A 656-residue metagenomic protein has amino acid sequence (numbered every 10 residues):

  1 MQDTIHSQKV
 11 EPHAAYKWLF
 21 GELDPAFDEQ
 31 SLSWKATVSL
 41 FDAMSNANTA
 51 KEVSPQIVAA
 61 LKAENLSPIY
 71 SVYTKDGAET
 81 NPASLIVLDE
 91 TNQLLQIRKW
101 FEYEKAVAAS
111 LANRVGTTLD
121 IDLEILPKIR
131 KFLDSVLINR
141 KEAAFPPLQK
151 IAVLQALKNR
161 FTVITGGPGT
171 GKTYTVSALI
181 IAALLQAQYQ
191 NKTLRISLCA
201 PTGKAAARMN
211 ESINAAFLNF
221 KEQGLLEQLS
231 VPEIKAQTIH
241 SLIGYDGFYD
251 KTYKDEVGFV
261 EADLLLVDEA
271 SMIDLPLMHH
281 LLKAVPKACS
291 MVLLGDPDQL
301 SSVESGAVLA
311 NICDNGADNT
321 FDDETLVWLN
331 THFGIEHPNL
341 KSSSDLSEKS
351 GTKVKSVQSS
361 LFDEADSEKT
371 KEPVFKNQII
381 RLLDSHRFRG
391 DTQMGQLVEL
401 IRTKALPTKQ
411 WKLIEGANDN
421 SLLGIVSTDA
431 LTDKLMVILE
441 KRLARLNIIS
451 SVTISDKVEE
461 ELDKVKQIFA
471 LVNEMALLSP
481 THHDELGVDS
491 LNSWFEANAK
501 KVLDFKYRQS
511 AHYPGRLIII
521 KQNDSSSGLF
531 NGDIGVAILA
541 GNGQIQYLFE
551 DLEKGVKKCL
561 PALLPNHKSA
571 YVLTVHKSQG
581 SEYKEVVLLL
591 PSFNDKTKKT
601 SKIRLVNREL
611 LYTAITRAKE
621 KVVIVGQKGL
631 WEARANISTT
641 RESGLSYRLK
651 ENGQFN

Functional and structural regions predicted by a protein language model:
Y73, G77-I125: Interdomain "pre-motor" coupling segment immediately N-terminal to P-loop NTPase/helicase cores
K141-K158: N-terminal pre-P-loop "Q-motif" helix
K172: Conserved lysine of the Walker
T175, L179: Hydrophobic positions on the alpha1 helix immediately C-terminal to the Walker A/P-loop
I196, A200-E261: Inter-Walker segment of RecA-like/P-loop motor cores
Q237-V285, Y571-H576, R608, Y612: Conserved RecA-like ASCE ATPase "motif II neighborhood" in helicase/translocase motors
D298, S302-I518, D524-S526: Conserved helicase motor core of P-loop NTPases
D533-G541, I545-N656: C-terminal accessory regions
